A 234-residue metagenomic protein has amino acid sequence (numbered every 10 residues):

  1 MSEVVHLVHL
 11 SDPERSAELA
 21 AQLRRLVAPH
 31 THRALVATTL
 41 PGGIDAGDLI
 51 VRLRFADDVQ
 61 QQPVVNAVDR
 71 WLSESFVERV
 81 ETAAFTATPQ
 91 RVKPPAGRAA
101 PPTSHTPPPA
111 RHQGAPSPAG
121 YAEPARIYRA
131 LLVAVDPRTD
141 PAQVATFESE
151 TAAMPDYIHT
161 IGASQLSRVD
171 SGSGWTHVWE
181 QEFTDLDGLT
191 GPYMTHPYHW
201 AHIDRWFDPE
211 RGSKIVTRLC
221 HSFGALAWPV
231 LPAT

Functional and structural regions predicted by a protein language model:
M1-V178, T184-Y198, L219-T234: Short S/T/G/P-rich N-terminal loop/turn motif that feeds into the first structured element of a domain
S73-S75, Y198-D208, G212-S213, T217: Outer-membrane beta-barrel domain signature
